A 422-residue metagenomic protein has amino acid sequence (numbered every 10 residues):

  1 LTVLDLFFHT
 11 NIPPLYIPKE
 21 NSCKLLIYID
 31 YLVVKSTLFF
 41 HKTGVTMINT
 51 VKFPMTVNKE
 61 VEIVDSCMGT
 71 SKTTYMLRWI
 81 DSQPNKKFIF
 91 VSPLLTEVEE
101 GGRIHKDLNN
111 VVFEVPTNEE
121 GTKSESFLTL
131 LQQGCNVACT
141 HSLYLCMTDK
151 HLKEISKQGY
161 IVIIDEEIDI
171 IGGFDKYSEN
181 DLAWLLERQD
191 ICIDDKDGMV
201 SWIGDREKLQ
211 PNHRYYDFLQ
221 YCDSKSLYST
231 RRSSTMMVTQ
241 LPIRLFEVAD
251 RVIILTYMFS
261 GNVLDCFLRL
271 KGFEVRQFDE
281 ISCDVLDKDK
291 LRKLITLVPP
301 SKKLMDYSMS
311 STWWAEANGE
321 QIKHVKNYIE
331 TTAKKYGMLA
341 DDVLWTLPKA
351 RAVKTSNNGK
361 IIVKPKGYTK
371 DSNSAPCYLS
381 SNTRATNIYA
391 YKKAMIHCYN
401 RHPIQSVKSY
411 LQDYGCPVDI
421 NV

Functional and structural regions predicted by a protein language model:
G44-V57: Pre-Walker A adenine-sensing motif
K59-Y75: Walker A/P-loop
P84-K106: Conserved Walker A/P-loop ATP-binding site and its immediately adjacent core in helicase/helicase-like ATPase domains
K87-L94, I254, V343-P348: Conserved RecA-like ASCE P-loop NTPase motor core of nucleic-acid helicases/translocases
V111-Y144: Inter-Walker segment of RecA-like/P-loop motor cores
Y144-R269, S406-L411: Signature of the SF2 helicase/ATPase Hel1-core->accessory helical subdomain module
F267, D279-D371, A375-S381: Conserved helicase/translocase motor-coupling segment
N373-V422: Conserved RecA-like P-loop NTPase helicase motor core
